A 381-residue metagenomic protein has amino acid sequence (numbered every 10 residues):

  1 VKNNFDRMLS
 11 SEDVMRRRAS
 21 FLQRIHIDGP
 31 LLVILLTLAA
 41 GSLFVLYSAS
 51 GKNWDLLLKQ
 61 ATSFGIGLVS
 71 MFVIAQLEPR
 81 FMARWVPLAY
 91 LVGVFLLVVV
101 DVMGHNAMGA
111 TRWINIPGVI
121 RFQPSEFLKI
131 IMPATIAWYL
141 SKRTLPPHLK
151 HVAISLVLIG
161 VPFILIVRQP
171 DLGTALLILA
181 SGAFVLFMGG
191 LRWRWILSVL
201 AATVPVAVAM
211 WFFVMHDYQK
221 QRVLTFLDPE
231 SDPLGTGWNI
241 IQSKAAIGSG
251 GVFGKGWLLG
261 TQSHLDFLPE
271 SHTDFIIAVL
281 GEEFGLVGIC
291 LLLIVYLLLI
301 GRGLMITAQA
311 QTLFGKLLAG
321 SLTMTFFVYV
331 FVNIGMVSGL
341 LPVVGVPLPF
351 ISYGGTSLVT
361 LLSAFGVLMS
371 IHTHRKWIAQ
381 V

Functional and structural regions predicted by a protein language model:
V1-R18, V332-V381: A juxtamembrane structural motif centered on a specific transmembrane helix
A19-L35: N-terminal membrane topogenic signal
L31-N239, A278-S338, S363-V367, V381: Hydrophobic alpha-helical transmembrane segments of multi-pass inner membrane proteins, especially in bacterial systems
G118-L128, R168-P170, G251-K255, V346-T360: Glycine/serine-rich anion-binding loops at beta->alpha junctions that coordinate negatively charged ligand groups
D171-L176, K255-G260, S271-T273, C290 (+3 more regions): Transmembrane helix boundary and interhelical junction motifs in multipass membrane proteins
G251-V287, A310, F314: Long extracytoplasmic/lumenal interhelical loops at the membrane interface of multi-pass membrane proteins
